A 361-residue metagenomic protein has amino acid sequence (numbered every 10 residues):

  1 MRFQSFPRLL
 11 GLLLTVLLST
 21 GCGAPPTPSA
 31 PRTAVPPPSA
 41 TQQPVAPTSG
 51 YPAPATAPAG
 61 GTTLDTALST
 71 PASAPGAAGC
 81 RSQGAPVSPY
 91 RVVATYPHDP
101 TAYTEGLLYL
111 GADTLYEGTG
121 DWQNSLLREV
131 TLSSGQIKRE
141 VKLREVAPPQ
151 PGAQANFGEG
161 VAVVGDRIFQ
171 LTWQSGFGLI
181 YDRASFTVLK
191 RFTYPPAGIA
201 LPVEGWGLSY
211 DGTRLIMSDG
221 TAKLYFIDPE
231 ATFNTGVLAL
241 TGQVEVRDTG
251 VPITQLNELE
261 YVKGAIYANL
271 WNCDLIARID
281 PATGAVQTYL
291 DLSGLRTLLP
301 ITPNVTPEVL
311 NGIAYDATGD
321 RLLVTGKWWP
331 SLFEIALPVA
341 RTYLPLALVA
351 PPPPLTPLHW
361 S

Functional and structural regions predicted by a protein language model:
L13, C22-V87, T342-W360: Ser/Thr-rich, Proline-interspersed low-complexity disordered segments
G79-T101, S134-G135: A short helix->beta-strand "capping" segment at the edge of beta-propeller domains
V93-L126, V146-A147, G152-A162, G326-P330: Beta-strand-rich domains and repeat architectures in extracellular enzymes and scaffolds, especially beta-propellers
T95-P100, V141-A153, R191-L201, V244-V251 (+2 more regions): Surface loop/turn motifs at the tips and blade-to-blade linkers of beta-strand repeat domains
T104, G158, L256, P303-A314: Signature of short aromatic-glycine-proline-rich micro-motifs recurring in repeat-based ectodomains
L108, A162, G207-S209, E260 (+1 more regions): Conserved beta-strand position repeated across blades of beta-propeller domains
A112-D113, G165-D166, G212-T213, K263-G264 (+1 more regions): Short coil/turn segments that connect the beta-strands within blades of beta-propeller domains
L115-W122, V163, I168-S175, L215-T221 (+2 more regions): Conserved beta-strand positions in repeat-built beta-propeller and related beta-rich domains
